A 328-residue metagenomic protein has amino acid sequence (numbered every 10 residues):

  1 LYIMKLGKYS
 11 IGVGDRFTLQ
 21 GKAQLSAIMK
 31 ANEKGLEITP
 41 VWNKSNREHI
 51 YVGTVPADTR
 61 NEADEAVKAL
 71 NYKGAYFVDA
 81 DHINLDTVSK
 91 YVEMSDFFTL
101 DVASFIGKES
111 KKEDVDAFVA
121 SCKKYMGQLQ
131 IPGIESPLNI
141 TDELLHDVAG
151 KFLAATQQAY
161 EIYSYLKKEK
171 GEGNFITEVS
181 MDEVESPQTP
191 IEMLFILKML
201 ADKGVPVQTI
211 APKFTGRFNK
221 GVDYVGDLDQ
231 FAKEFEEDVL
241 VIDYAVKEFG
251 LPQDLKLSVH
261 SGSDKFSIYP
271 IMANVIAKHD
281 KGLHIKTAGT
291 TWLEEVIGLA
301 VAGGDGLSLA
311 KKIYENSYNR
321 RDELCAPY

Functional and structural regions predicted by a protein language model:
I3-E62, K68-L70, D86-I106, K111-E113 (+4 more regions): Active-site capping/gating regions of soluble enzymes
V78: Active-site cofactor/substrate anionic-group-binding motifs, chiefly glycine- and Lys/Arg-rich phosphate-binding loops
D81, V179, H260: Conserved, mostly hydrophobic/aromatic
L100-N139: Flexible glycine-/small-residue-enriched beta->alpha junction loops that bind anionic phosphate/pyrophosphate groups
Y125-Y160, L166, K170: Cap/lid and interdomain-hinge subdomains that line or gate substrate/regulatory clefts in soluble alpha/beta enzymes
G173-T177: Short, conserved phosphate-binding/catalytic loop or strand-edge motifs used in phosphoryl-/nucleotidyl-transfer
M181-E183: Short, well-ordered beta-to-alpha junction loops that form the rim of enzyme active sites and present histidine/acidic
